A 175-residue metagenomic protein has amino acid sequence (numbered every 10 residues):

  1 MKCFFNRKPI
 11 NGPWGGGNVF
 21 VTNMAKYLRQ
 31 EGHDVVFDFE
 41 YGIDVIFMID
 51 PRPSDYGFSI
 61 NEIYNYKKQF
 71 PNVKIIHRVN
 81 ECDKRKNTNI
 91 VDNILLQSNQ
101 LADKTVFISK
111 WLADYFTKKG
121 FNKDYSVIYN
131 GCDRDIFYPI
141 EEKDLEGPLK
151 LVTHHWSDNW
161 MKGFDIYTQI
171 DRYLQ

Functional and structural regions predicted by a protein language model:
M1-K2, V73, L149-K150: Nucleotide donor/acceptor-binding cores
M1-S54: N-terminal pre-catalytic "stem/leader" segment of glycosyltransferase-like enzymes
G17, V21, A25, A113 (+1 more regions): Short, highly selective alpha-helical patches that border small-molecule cofactor pockets in redox/cofactor-processing
E31-G32, V36-L101, K110-W111: Extended catalytic core of nucleotide-activated donor transferases of GT-like folds
N87-N89, G131-P148, K162: Acidic anion/phosphate-binding donor-loop and adjacent secondary structure in glycosyltransferase catalytic cores
W111, I128-G131: Carbohydrate-associated surface elements
K143-K162, T168-R172: Conserved donor-binding/catalytic core segment of Leloir-type glycosyltransferases
